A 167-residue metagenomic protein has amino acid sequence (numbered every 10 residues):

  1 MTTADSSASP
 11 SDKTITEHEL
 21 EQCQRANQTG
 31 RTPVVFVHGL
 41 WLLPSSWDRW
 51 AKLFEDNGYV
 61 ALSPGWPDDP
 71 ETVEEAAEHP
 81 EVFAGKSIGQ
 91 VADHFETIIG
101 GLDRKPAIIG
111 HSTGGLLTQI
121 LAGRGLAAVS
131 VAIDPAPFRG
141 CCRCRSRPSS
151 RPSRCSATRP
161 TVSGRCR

Functional and structural regions predicted by a protein language model:
M1-V34, V129: Flexible, membrane-associating and regulatory peripheral segments of lipid-active enzymes
A26-V73: Short, surface-exposed "cap/lid" segments of acyl-processing enzymes
F36-L40, H111-S112, P135: Glycine-rich His-Gly loop
S46-W47, V73, T118-I120, C141-C142: Short glycine-/acidic-enriched loop or helix-start segments at secondary-structure transitions that form or flank
F54, L121-A122: Aromatic pocket-lining residues of Rossmann-like dinucleotide-binding sites
D68-P106: Active-site loop/oxyanion-hole signature of alpha/beta-hydrolase fold enzymes
I109-G114, T118-Q119: Gly/Ala-rich beta-loop-alpha elbow adjacent to hydrolase catalytic centers
A127-S163: Flexible "cap/lid" loop of the alpha/beta hydrolase fold
